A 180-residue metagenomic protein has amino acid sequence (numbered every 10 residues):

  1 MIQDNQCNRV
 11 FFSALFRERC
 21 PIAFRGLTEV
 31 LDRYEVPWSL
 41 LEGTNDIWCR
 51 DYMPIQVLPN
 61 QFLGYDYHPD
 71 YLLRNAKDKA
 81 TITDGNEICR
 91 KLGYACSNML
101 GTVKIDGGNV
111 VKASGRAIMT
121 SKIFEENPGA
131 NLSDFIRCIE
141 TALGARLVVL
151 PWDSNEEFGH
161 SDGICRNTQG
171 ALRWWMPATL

Functional and structural regions predicted by a protein language model:
M1-L180: The feature marks the mature, well-folded catalytic cores of soluble enzymes
